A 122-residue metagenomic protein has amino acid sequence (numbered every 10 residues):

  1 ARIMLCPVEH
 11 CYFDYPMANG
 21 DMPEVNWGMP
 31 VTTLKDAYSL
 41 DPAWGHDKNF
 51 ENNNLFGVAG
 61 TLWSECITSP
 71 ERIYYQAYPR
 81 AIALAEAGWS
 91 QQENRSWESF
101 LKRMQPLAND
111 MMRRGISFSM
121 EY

Functional and structural regions predicted by a protein language model:
A1-Y122: Substrate-binding groove of N-acetylhexosamine-processing glycoside hydrolases
